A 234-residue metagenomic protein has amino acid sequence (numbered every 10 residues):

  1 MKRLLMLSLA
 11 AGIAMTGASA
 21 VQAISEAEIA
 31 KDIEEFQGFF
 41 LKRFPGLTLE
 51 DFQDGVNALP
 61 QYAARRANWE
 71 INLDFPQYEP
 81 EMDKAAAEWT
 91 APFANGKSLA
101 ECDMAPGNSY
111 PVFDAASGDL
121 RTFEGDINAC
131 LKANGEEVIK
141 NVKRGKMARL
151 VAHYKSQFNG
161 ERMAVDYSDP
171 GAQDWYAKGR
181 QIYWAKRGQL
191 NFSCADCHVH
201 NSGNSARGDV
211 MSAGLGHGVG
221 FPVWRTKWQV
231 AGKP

Functional and structural regions predicted by a protein language model:
M1-S8: Bacterial N-terminal signal peptides that target proteins for export
S8-T16: Bacterial N-terminal signal peptides
Q22-E79, A91-R149, A185-P234: Electron-transfer interface patches adjacent to heme c in soluble/periplasmic c-type cytochromes and di-/multiheme
K146-A164: Short, structured interface segments
E161-K178: Solvent-exposed, charged amphipathic helical/linker segments at domain boundaries
